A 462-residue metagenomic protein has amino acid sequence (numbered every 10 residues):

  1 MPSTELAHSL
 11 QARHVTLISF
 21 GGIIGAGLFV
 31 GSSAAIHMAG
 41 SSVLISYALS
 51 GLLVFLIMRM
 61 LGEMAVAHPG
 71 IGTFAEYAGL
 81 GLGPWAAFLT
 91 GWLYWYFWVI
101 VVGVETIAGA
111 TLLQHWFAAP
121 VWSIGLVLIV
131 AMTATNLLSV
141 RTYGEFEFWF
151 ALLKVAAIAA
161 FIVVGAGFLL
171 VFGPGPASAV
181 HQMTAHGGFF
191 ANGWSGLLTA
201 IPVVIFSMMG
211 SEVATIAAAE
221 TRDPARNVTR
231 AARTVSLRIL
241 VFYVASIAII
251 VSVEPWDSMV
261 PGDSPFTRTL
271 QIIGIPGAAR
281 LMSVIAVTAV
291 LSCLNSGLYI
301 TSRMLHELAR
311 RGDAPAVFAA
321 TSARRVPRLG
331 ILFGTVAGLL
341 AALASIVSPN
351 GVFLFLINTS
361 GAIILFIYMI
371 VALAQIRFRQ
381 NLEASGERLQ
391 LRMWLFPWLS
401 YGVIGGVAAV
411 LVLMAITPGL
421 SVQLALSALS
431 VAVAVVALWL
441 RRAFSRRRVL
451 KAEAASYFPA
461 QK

Functional and structural regions predicted by a protein language model:
M1-G31, H37-S42, F55-R59, I71 (+7 more regions): Membrane-interface "cap" regions at the ends of multi-pass membrane proteins
P2-A7, V43-L44, A118, L152-V284: Helix-loop-helix junctions that connect adjacent transmembrane segments in multi-pass membrane transporters
A7, V30-I124, L128, V235-V244 (+1 more regions): Extracellular loop-to-transmembrane helix junctions
G70, L93-I107, M208-T221, A279-A316 (+2 more regions): Membrane-helix boundary/coupling elements in multi-pass transport proteins
E76-G79, G83, A108, H115 (+3 more regions): TM-loop-TM module centered on a large, flexible mid-protein loop between adjacent transmembrane helices in multi-pass
W122-S178, A232-S236, I357, G361-I370 (+2 more regions): Membrane-interface loop-to-helix entry segments
T135, A157-F161, L305, N358-E387 (+2 more regions): Hydrophobic alpha-helical segments of multi-pass membrane transport proteins
W149-F150, V317-R328, L365-G419, Y457-Q461: C-terminal membrane-solvent junction of multi-pass transporters and transport-like membrane proteins
